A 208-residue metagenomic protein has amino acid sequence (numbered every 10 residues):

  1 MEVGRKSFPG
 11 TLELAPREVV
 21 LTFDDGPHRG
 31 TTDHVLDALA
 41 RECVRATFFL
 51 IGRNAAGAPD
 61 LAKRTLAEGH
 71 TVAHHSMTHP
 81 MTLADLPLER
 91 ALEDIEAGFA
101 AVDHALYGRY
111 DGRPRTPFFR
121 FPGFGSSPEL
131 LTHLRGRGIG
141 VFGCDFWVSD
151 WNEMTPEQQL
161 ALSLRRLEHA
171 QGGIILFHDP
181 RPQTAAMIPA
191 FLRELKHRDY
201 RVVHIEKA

Functional and structural regions predicted by a protein language model:
M1-R90, E96-Y107, G112-T116, R181 (+2 more regions): Active-site beta->alpha N-cap acidic-glycine motif
T31, P80-R109, G125-Q171, T184-M187: Alpha-helical scaffold elements lining the catalytic groove of polysaccharide deacetylases
G52, P189-A190, K207-A208: Short glycine/proline-centered loop/turn elements that form peptide/ligand docking sites
D145-F146, H178-D179, E206-K207: Short secondary-structure boundary segments
K196-A208: Low-complexity, Gly/Ser/Thr/Pro-rich intrinsically disordered linker/tail segments
